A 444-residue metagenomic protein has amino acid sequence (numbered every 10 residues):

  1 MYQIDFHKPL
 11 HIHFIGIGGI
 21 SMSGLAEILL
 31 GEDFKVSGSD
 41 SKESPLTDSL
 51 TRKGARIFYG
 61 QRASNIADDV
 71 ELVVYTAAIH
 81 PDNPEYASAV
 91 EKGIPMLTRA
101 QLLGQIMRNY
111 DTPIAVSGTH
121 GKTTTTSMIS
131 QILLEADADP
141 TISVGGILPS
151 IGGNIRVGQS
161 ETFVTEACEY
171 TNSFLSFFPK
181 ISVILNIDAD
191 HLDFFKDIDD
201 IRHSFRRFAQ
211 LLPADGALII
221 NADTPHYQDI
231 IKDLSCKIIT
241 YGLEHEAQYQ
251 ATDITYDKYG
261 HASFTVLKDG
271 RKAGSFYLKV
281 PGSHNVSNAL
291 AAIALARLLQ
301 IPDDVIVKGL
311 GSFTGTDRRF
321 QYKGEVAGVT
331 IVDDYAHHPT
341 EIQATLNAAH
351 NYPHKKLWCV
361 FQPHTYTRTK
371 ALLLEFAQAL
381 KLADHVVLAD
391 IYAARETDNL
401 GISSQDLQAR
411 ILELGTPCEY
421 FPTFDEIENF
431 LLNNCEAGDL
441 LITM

Functional and structural regions predicted by a protein language model:
M1-T98, L102, A217, P225 (+3 more regions): N-terminal leader/targeting and accessory segments in enzymes
Y2-H13, S21, L25-E32, Y110 (+3 more regions): Nucleotide phosphate-binding/pyrophosphate-handling subdomain across enzymes that bind or process nucleotide phosphates
D5, I28, T51, S64-D68 (+5 more regions): Phosphate-binding loop of NTP-binding sites
F34-S41, A217-A222, C359-Q362, L382-A393: Short internal beta-strands
S39-D40, F58-Q61, L97-G104, S143-G146 (+4 more regions): Beta-strand->loop->alpha-helix junctions that form or flank phosphate-binding loops in nucleotide-handling enzymes
D68-L72, E161, A437-D439: Short acidic/histidine-rich motifs immediately flanking catalytic phosphotransfer sites in two-component signaling
G260, A377-A437: C-terminal helical cap/extension that packs against the catalytic core of soluble nucleotide-cofactor enzymes
